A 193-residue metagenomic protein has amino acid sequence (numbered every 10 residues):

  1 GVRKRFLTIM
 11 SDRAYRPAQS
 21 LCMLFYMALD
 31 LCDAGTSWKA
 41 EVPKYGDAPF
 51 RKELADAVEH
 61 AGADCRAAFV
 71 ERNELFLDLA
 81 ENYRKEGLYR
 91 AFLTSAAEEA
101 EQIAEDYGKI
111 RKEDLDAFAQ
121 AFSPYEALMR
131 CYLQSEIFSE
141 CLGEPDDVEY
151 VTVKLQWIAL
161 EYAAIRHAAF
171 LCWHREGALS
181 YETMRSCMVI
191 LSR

Functional and structural regions predicted by a protein language model:
R3-R193: Hydrophobic, aromatic-lined core segments that form the binding pocket/scaffold for planar heteroaromatic ligands
